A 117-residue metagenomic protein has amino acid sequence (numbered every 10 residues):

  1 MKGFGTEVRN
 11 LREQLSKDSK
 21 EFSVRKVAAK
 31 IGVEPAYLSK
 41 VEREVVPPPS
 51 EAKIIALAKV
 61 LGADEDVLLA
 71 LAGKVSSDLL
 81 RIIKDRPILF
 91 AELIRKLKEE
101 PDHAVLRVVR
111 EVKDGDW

Functional and structural regions predicted by a protein language model:
M1-K20: A short, Lys/Arg-rich alpha-helix, primarily the initiator
R9, R25, I55: Residues within the helices of the helix-turn-helix
R12, E42, K53, A72: DNA major-groove recognition helix of helix-turn-helix
K17-K40: Short alpha-helical DNA-recognition segment
G32, S50-V67: DNA major-groove recognition helix of helix-turn-helix/homeodomain DNA-binding modules
P35-A36, E51, L68-R81: Amphipathic alpha-helical "recognition" segments
G73-W117: Interfacial/linker helices and their anchor residues that mediate assembly or domain coupling
